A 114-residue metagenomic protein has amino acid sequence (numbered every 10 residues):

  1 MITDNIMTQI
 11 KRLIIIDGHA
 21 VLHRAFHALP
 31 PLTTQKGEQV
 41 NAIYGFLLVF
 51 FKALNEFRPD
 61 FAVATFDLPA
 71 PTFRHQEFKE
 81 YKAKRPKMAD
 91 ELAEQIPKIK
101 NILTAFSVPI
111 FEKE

Functional and structural regions predicted by a protein language model:
D4-N5: Intrinsic-disorder-associated, low-complexity terminal segments enriched in Asp/Asn/His/Tyr and depleted of Lys/Arg
T8-E114: Noncatalytic, basic helical substrate-engagement surface that gates or grips nucleic-acid strands
